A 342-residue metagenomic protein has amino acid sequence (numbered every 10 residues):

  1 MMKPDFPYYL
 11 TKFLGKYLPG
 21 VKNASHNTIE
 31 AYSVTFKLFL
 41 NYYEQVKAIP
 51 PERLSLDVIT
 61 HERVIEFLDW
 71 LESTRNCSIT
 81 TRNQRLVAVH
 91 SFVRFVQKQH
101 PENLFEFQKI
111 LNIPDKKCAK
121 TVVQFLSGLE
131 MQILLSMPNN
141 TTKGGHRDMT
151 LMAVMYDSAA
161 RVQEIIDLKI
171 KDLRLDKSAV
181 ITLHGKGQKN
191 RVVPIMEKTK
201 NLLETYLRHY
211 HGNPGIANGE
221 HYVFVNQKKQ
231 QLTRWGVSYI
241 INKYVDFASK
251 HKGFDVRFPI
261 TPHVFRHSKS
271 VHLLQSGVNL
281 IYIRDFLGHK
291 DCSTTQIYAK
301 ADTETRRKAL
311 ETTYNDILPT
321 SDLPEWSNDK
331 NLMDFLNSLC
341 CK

Functional and structural regions predicted by a protein language model:
M1-K342: Conserved catalytic core of the tyrosine transesterase superfamily
